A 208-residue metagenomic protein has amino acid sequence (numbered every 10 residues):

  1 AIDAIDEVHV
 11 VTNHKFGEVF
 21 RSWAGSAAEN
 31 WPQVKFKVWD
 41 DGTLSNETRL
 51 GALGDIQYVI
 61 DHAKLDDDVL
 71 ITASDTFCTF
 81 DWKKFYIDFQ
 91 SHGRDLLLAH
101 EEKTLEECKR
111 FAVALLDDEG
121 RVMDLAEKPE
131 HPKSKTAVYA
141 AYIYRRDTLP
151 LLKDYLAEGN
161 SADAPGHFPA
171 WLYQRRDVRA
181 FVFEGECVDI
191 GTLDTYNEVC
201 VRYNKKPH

Functional and structural regions predicted by a protein language model:
A1-T72, F77, W82: Conserved N-terminal catalytic core of the sugar/cofactor nucleotidyltransferase
V11, W39-D41, A99, K128 (+1 more regions): Conserved beta-strand termini and adjacent loop/short-helix elements that scaffold enzyme active sites in alpha/beta
K35, V113-L115, R179: Short, surface-exposed charged micro-motifs
G42-T48, L105-E106, H131, C187-D189: A short acidic, often aromatic-flanked loop/helix-cap motif at beta-alpha or helix-coil junctions that lines enzyme
T48-Q57, F111-L115, A140, D194-E198: Short, surface-exposed amphipathic charged segments that create phosphate/polyanion-binding patches used for binding
F77, Y86-Q90, R121-H208: Catalytic-core segments of class I nucleotidyltransferases/pyrophosphorylases that form NMP-activated intermediates
F80-K109: Conserved donor-nucleotide/metal-binding helix-loop-beta segment in metal-dependent transferases, i.e., the alpha-helix
L115-R121: Short acidic-glycine loop/turn motifs at beta-strand connectors
